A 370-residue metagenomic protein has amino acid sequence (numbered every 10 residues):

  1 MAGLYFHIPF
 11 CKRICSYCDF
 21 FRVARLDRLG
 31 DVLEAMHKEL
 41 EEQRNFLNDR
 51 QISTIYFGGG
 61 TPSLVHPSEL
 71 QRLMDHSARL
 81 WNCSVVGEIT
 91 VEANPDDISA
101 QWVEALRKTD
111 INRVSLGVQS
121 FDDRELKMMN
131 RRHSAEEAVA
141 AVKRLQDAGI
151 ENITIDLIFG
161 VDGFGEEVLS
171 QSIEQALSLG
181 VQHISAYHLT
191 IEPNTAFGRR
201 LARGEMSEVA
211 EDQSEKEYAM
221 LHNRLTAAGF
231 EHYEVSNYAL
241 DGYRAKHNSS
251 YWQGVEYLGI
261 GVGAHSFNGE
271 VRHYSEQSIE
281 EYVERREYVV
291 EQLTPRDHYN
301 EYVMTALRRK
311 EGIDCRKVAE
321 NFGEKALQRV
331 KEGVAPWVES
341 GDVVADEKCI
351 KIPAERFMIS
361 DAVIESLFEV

Functional and structural regions predicted by a protein language model:
M1, R22-N45, R50-E324: C-terminal scaffold of the Radical SAM
M1-I8: Immediate flanking context of iron-sulfur cluster ligation sites
P9-F20: Local cysteine-cluster metal-coordination motifs and their immediate loop/turn environment, predominantly Fe-S cluster
Q213, K331-E332, M358-D361: Auxiliary N-terminal substrate/complex-recognition segments of SAM-dependent methyltransferases
E324-V338: Short amphipathic alpha-helical interaction segments
V338-K348: A short, conserved structural fragment
C349-P353: Minor-groove-contacting beta-hairpin "wing" of winged helix-turn-helix DNA-binding domains
F357-V370: Short, amphipathic alpha-helical interaction segments positioned at domain boundaries
